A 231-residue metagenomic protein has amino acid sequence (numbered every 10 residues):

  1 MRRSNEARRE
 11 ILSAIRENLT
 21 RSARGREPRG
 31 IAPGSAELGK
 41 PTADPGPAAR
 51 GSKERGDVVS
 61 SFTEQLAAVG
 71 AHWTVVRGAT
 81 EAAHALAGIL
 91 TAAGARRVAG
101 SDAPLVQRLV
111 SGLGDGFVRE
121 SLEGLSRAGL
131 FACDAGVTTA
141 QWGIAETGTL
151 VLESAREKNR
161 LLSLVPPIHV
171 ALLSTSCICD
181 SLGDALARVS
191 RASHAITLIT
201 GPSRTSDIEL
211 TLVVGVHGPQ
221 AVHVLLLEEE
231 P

Functional and structural regions predicted by a protein language model:
M1-P231: The feature marks the mature, well-folded catalytic cores of soluble enzymes
